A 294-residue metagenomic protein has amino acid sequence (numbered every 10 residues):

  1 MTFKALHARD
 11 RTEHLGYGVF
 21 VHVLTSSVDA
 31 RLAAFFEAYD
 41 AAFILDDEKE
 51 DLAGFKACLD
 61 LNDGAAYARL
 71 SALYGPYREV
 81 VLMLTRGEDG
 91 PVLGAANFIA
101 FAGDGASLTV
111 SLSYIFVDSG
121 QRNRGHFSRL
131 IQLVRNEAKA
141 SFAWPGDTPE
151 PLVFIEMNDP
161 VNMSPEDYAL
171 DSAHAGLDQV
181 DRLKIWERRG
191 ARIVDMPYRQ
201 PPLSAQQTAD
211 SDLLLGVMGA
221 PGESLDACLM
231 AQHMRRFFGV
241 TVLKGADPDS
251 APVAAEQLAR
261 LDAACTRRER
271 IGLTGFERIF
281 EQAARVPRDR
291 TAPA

Functional and structural regions predicted by a protein language model:
M1-A42, A143-A294: Terminal substrate-recognition subdomain of acyl/acetyltransferases
T25, L45, V117-R124, S128 (+1 more regions): Short, charged/polar micro-motifs that form catalytic or ligand-binding hotspots
F36-S119, S141, S204: A conserved beta-strand-loop-helix scaffold within acyl/acetyltransferase catalytic domains
G94, N123-F127, G190: Glycine-centered flexibility sites
S107-V110, G125-R129, L133, L177-D181: Short, well-structured alpha-helical interface segments that form or flank functional binding sites
S113-I115, V134, I155-N158: Short His-Asn-centered micro-motif
V117, R122-A140, P149: Conserved acetyl-CoA-binding loop-helix of GNAT-fold acetyltransferases
